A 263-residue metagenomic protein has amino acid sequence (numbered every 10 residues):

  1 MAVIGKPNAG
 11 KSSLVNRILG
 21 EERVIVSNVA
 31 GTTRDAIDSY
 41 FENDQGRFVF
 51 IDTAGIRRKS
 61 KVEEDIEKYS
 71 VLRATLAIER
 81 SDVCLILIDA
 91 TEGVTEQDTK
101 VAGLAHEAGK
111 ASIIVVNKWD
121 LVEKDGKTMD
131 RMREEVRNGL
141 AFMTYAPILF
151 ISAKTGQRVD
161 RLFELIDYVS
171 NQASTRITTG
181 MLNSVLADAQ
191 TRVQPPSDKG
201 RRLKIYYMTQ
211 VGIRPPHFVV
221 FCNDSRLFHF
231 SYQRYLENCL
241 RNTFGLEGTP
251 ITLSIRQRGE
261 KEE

Functional and structural regions predicted by a protein language model:
M1-I51, K59-L72, L76, R80-I86 (+1 more regions): C-terminal-of-GTPase-core extension/linker across diverse P-loop GTPases
